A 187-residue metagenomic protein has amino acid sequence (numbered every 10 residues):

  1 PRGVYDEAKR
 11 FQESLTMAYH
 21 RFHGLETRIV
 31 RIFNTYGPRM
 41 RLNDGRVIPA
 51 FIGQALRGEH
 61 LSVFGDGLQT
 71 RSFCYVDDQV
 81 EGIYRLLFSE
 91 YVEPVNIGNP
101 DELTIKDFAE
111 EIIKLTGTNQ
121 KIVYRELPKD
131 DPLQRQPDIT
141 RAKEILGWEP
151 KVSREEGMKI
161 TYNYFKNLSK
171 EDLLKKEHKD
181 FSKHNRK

Functional and structural regions predicted by a protein language model:
R2-R28, L56-R57: Active-site Tyr-X1-5-Lys
G3-V4, R28-R46: Flexible, glycine-rich beta-alpha linker
V4, Q12, D44, I105 (+1 more regions): Conserved donor sugar-nucleotide recognition element shared by glycan-biosynthetic enzymes
R10-M17, I52, V80-E81, K106: Conserved active-site helix of classical SDR/Rossmann-fold NAD(P)-dependent CH-OH oxidoreductases
T27-I29, S62-V63: Conserved active-site beta-strand element of glycosyltransferases/polysaccharide synthases
N34, A55-K187: C-terminal substrate-binding subdomain of Rossmann-fold SDR/epimerase-dehydratase oxidoreductases
